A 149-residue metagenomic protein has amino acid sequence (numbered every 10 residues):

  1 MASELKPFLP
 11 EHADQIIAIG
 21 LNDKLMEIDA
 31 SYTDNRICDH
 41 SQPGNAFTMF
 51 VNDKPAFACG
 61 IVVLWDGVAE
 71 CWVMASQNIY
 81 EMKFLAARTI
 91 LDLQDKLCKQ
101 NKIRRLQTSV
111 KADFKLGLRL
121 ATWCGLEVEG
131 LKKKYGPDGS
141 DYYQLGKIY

Functional and structural regions predicted by a protein language model:
M1-Y32: Short amphipathic alpha-helix that is part of the acyltransferase structural core
E27-A46: Active-site rim helix/loop that mediates acceptor-substrate recognition in acyltransferases
T48, D53-V63, A69-W72: Conserved beta-strand in the GNAT
V63-V73, I103, G139-D141: A conserved beta-turn-beta hairpin within the catalytic core of GNAT-like acetyltransferases that forms part
G67-Y80, L85-A86: Conserved acetyl-CoA binding element of GNAT-fold acetyltransferases
M82-L97, W123: Conserved acetyl-CoA-binding loop-helix of GNAT-fold acetyltransferases
I103-T122, E127, Y135-G136: Conserved beta-strand-loop-alpha-helix junction that forms the acyl-donor binding cleft
K134-Y149: C-terminal "cap" of GNAT-fold acetyltransferases
